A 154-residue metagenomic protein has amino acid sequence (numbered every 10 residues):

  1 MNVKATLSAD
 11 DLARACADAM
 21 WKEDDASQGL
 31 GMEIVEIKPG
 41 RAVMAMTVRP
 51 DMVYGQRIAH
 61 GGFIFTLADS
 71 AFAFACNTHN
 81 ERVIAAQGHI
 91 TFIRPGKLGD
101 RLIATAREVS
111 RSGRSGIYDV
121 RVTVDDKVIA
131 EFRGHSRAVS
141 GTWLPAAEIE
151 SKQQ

Functional and structural regions predicted by a protein language model:
M1-Q154: Terminal targeting signals and extreme-terminal segments of soluble enzymes
